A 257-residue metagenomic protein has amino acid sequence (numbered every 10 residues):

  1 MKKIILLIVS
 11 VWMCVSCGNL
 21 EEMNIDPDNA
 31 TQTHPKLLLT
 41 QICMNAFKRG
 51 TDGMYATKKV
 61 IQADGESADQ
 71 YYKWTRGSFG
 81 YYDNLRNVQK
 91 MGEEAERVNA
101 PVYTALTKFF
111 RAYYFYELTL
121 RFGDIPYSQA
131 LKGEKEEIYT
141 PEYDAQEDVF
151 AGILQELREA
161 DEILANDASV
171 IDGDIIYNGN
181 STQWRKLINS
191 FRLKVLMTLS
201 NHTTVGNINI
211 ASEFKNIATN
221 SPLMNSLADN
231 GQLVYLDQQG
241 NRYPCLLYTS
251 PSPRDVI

Functional and structural regions predicted by a protein language model:
M1-N24: Bacterial Sec-dependent N-terminal signal peptides
C17-W74, F79-Y82, R86, K90 (+1 more regions): Membrane-proximal, proline-rich intrinsically disordered regions
Q62-G173: Conserved, well-structured interaction surfaces
E96-Y103, H202-I210: Structural helix-adjacent loops and short alpha-helical linkers that scaffold large soluble proteins
T119, T198-T204: Short coil/turn linking the two alpha-helices of tandem helical-hairpin repeats
Y248-I257: Single conserved hydrophobic/aromatic residue that forms the stacking wall/gate of nucleotide- or nucleobase-binding
